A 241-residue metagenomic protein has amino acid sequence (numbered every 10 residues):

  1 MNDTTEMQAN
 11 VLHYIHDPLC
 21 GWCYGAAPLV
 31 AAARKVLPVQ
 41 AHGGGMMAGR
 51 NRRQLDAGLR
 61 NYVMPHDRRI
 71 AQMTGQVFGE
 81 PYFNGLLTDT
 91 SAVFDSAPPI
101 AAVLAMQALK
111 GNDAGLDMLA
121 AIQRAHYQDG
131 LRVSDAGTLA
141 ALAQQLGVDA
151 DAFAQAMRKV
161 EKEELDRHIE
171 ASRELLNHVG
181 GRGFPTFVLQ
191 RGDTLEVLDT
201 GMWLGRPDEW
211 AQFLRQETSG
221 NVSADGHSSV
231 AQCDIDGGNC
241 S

Functional and structural regions predicted by a protein language model:
N2-T4: Extreme N-terminal leader/anchor segments
E6, G25, Y62-M64, R173 (+1 more regions): Residue-level detector of functional hotspots within protein domains
E6, P98, A102, S228 (+1 more regions): Low-complexity, compositionally biased segments
M7-H13: Extreme N-terminal starter segment of soluble prokaryotic enzymes
I15, L19, A27-A33, R124-S241: C-terminal cap of thioredoxin/glutaredoxin-like
Y24-D129, D135: Structural alpha/beta surface segment adjacent to cysteine/selenocysteine redox centers across thiol/disulfide enzymes
